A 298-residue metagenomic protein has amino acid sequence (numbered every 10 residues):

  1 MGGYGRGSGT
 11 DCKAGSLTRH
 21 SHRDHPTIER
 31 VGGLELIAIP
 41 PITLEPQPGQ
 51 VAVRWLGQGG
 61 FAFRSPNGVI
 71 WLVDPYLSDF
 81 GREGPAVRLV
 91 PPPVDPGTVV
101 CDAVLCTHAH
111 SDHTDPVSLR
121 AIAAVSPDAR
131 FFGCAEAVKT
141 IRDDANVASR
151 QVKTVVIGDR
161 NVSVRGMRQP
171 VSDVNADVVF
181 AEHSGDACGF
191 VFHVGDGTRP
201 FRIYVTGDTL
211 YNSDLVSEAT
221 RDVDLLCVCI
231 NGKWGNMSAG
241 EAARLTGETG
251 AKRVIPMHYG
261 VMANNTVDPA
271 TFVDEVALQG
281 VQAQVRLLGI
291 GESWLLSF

Functional and structural regions predicted by a protein language model:
G3-L72, Y76-G81, P85-V87, T271-L278 (+1 more regions): Zn-dependent metallo-beta-lactamase
P41-L44, P66-L105, A109, V117-A124 (+1 more regions): Pre-active-site segment of Zn-dependent metallo-hydrolases
A52-W55, I70-D74, V164, D173-A181 (+1 more regions): Active-site-proximal beta-strand elements of phosphoester/diester hydrolases
Q58-G59, D79-F80, H110-T114, V138-I141 (+5 more regions): Active-site environment of divalent metal-dependent phosphoester hydrolases
L72-D74, V100-T114, F132-A135, I203-G207 (+3 more regions): Active-site neighborhood of phospho(di)ester-bond hydrolases with catalytic His/Asp-centered motifs
P92-M167: Active-site HxH/HxHxD metal-binding segment of metal-dependent hydrolases
V117, E182-T249: Active-site-proximal loop/helix segments of hydrolase catalytic cores
R142-V171, S217-A219, E241-F298: Binuclear metal-ion centers of metallo-dependent hydrolases, dominated by the metallo-beta-lactamase
